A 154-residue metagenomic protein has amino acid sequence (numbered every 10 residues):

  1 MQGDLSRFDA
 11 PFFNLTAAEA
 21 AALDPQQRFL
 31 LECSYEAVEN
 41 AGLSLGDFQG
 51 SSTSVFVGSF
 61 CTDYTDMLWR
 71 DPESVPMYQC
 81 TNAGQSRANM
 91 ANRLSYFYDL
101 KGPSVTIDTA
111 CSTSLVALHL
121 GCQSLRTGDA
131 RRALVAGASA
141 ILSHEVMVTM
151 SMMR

Functional and structural regions predicted by a protein language model:
M1-R154: Cys-dependent condensing catalytic cores that perform Claisen condensation/acyl-transfer in fatty-acid/polyketide
